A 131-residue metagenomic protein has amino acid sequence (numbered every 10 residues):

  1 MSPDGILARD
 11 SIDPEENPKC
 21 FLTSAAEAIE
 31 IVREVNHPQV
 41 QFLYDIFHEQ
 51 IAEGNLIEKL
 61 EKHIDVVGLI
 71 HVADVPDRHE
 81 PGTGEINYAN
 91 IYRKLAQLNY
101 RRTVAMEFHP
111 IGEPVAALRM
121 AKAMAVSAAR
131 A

Functional and structural regions predicted by a protein language model:
M1-V35: Basic- and aromatic-lined ligand-binding clefts that recognize polyanionic substrates
L22-A131: Histidine-acidic metal/acid-base catalytic patches
